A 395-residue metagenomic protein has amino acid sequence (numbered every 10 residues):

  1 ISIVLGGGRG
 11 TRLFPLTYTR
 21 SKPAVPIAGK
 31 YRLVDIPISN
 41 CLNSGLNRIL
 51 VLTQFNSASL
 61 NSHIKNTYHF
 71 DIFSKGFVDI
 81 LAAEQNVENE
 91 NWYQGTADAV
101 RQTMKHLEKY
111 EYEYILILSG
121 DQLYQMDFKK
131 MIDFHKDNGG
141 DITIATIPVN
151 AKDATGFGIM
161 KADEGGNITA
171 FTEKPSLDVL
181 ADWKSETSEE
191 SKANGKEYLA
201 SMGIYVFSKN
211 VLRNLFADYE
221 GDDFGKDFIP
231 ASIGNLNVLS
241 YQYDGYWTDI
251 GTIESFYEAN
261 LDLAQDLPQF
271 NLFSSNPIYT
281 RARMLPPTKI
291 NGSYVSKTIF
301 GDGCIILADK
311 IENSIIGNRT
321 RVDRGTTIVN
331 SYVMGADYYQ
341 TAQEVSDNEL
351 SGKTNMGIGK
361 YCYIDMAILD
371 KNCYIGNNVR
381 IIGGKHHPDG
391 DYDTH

Functional and structural regions predicted by a protein language model:
I1, E189-E190, N210-H395: Left-handed beta-helix
I1-A264, K353-T354, H386-H395: Unchanged
